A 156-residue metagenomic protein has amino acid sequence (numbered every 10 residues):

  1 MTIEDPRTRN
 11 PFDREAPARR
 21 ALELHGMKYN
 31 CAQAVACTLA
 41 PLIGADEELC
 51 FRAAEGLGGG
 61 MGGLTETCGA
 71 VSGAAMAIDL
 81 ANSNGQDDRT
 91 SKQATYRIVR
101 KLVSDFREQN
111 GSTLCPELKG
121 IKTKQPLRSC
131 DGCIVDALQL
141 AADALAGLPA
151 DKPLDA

Functional and structural regions predicted by a protein language model:
M1-M27: Polybasic, low-complexity association/targeting segments
I3-D13, Q93-A156: C-terminal binding/interaction regions
P17, A45-G62: Short, hydrophobic/aliphatic alpha-helical segments
R19-G26, L57-T65, I121-P126: A short glycine/serine-rich beta->alpha loop
G26-A53: Helix-rich "cap/lid" substructures immediately adjacent to catalytic or cofactor-binding pockets
I43-A53, L80-I98: Phosphate-handling active-site elements
L64-G73: Conserved phosphate/anionic-ligand binding catalytic regions in large, soluble enzymes, centered on
G73-A81: DPxDG-like acidic metal-binding loop motif
